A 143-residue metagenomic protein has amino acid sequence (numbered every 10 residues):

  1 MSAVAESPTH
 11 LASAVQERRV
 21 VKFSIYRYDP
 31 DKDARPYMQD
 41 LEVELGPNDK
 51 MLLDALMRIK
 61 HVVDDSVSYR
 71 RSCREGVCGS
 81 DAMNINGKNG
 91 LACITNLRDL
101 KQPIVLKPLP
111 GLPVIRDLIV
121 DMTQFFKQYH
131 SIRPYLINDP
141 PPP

Functional and structural regions predicted by a protein language model:
S2-P143: Signature of N-terminal electron-transfer/Fe-S-associated modules in redox systems
